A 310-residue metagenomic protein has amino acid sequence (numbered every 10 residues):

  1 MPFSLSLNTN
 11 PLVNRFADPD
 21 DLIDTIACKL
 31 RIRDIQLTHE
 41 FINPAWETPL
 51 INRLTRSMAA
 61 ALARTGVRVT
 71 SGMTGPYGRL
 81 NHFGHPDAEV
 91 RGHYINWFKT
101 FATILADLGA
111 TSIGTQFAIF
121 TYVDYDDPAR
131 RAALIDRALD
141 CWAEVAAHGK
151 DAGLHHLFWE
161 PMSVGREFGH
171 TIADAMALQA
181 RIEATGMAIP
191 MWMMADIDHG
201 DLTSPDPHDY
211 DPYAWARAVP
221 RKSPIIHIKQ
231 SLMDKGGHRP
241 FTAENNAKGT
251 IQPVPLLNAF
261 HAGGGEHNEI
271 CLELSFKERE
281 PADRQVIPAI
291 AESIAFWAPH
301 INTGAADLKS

Functional and structural regions predicted by a protein language model:
M1-R31, R53, A63, G109-T111 (+1 more regions): Histidine-acidic metal/acid-base catalytic patches
R33-N43: A short beta-strand-loop structural module common to alpha/beta enzyme folds
I35-L37, T70-T74, A110-A118, L154-E160 (+1 more regions): Short beta-strand segments at enzyme active-site cores
F41, I119, S163, L232 (+1 more regions): Flexible, active-site-proximal loop/turn residues at the rims of small-molecule/cofactor binding pockets and catalytic
N43-R53, P76-N96, I119-A133, G237-N245 (+1 more regions): Surface-exposed, active-site-proximal loop segments in enzymatic domains
E47-G66: Aromatic-lined substrate-binding rim segments of carbohydrate-active enzymes
R64, N81-W192: Active-site acidic/histidine proton-transfer and metal-coordination neighborhood in alpha/beta enzyme cores
Y77, V164, G200: Active-site loop signature of alpha/beta-hydrolase-fold enzymes
